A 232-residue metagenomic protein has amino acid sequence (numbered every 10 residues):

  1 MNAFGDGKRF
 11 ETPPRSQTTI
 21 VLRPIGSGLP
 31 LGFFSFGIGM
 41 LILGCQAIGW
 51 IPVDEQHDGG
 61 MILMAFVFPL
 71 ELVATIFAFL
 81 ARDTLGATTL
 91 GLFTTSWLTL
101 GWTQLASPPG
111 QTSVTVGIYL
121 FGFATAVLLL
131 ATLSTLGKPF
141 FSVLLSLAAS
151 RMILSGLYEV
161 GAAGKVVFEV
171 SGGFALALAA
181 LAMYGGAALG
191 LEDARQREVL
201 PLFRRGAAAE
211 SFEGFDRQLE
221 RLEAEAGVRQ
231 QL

Functional and structural regions predicted by a protein language model:
M1-L72, G206-L232: N-terminal topogenic module of multi-pass integral membrane proteins
R23-I38, L80-I118: Alpha-helical transmembrane segments and their cytosolic membrane-interface
P24-L29, L129, L136-L232: C-terminal transmembrane helix-loop-helix hairpin of multi-pass membrane proteins
F36-L43, A47, V67, E71-A74 (+7 more regions): Helical transmembrane-bundle signal
I48-D54, L105-V114, V160-E169: Helix-coil boundary and interhelical linker segments in multi-pass alpha-helical membrane proteins
V53-F68, G110-F123, L144-L145, G173-L176: Structural signature of hydrophobic alpha-helical transmembrane segments
F77-A87, T132-V143: Membrane-helix interface "capping/anchor" motifs
P108-V114, L128-G137: Extended, positively charged loop/linker patches that create polyanion-binding surfaces
